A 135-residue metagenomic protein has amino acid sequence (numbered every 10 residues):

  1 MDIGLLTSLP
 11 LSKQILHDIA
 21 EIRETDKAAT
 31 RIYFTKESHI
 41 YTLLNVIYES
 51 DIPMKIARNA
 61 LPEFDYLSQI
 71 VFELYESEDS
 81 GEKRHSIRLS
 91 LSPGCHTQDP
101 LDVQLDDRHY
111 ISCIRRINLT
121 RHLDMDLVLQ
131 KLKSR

Functional and structural regions predicted by a protein language model:
M1-R135: Non-catalytic terminal regions with compositionally biased, polar/charged low complexity
